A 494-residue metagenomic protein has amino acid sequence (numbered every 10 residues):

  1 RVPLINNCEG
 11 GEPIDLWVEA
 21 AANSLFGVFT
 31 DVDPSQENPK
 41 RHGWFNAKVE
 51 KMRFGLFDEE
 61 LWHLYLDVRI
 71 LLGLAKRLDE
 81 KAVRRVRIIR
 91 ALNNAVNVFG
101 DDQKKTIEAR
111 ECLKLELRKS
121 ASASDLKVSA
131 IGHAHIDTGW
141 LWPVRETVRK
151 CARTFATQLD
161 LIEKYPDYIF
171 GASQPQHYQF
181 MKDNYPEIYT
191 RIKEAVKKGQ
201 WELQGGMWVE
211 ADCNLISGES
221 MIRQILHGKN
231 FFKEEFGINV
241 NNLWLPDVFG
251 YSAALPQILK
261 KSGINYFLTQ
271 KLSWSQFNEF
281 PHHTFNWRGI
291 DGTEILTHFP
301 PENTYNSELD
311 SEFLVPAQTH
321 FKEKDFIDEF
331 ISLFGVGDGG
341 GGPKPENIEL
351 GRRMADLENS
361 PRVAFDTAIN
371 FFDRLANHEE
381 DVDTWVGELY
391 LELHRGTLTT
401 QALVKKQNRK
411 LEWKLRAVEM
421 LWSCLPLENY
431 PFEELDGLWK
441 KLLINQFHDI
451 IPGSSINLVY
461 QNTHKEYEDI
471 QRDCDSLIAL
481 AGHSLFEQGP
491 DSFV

Functional and structural regions predicted by a protein language model:
R1-V494: Catalytic-domain carbohydrate-binding cleft regions of carbohydrate-active enzymes
